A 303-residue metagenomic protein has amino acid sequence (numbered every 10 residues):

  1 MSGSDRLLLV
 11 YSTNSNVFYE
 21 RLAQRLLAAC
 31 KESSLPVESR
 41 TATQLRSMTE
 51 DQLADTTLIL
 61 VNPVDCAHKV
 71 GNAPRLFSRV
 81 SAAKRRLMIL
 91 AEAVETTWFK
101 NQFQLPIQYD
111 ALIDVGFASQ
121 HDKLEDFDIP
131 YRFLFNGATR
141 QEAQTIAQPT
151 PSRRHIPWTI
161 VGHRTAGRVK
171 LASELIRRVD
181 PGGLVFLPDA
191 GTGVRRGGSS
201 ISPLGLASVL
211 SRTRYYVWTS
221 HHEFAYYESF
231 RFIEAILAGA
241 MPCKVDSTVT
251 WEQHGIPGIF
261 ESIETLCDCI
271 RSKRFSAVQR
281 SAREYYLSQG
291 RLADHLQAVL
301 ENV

Functional and structural regions predicted by a protein language model:
S4-M48, Q52-L53, N62-S81, I89-I256 (+2 more regions): Nucleotide-sugar donor-binding catalytic core of glycosyltransferases
S33-S34, K84, K273, V303: Short, flexible helical or helix-coil boundary motifs
S229, G255-E264, R271-K273: Conserved acidic donor-binding segment of nucleotide-sugar-dependent glycosyltransferases
E252-F260, A298-V303: Charge-dense, low-complexity polyampholytic segments
I270-V303: A charged, aromatic-enriched C-terminal amphipathic alpha-helix characteristic of glycosyltransferases across folds
